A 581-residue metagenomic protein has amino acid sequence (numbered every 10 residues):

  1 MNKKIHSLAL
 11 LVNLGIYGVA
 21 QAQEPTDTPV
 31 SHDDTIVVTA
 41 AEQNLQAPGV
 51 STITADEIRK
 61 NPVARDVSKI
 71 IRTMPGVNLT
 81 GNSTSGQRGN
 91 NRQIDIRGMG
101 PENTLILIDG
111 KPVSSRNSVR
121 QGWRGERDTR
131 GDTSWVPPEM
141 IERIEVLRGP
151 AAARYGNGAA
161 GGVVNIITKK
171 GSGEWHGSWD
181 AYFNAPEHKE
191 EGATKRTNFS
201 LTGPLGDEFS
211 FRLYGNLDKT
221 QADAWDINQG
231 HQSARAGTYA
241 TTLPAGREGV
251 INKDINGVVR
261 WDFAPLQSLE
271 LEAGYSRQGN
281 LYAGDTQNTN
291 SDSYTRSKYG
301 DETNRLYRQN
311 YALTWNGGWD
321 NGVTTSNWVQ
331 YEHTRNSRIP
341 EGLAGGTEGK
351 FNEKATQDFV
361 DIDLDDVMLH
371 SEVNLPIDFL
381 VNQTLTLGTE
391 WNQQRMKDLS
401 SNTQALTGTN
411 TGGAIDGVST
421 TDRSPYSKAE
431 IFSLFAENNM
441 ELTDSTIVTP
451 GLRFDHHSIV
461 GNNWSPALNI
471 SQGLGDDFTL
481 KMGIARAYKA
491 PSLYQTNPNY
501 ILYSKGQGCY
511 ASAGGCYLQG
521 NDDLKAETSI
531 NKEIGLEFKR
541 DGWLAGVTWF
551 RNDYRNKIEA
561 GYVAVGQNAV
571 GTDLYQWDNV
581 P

Functional and structural regions predicted by a protein language model:
H32-A64, S68, Q93, S118-E126: N-terminal periplasmic "start-of-domain" segments of outer-membrane beta-barrel proteins
S68-S115: Extracytoplasmic beta-strand/coil segments of soluble accessory domains associated with Gram-negative outer-membrane
D128-D180: A beta-strand signature from Gram-negative outer-membrane beta-barrel systems, especially the internal plug domain
E145, A151, G171-G203, G215: Short strand-turn segments of transmembrane beta-barrel domains in outer membranes, especially the first one or two
E190-N280, Y307-Q309, L313, F379: Transmembrane beta-barrel wall of Gram-negative outer-membrane proteins
A264, G274, N382-T386, E390-Q394 (+2 more regions): Structural signature of Gram-negative outer-membrane beta-barrels, strongest in the C-terminal barrel of TonB-dependent
T303-Y311, Y331-R335, L343-V448, I484: Outer-membrane beta-barrel transmembrane domain signature of Gram-negative proteins, especially the mid-to-C-terminal
D366-L375, R423-S427, S433, N521-K525 (+1 more regions): Outer membrane beta-barrel strand-and-loop segments of large Gram-negative receptors, especially TonB-dependent
